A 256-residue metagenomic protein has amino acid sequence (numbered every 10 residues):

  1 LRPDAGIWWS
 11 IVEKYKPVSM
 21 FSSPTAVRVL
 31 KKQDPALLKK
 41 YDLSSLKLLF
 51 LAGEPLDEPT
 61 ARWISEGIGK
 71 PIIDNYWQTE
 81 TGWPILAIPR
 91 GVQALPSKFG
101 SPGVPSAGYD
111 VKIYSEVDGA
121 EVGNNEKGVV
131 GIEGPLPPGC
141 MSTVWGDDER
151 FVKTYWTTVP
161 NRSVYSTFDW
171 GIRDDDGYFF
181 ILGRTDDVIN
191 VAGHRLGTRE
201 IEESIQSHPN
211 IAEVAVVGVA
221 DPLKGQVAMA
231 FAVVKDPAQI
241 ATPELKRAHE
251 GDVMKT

Functional and structural regions predicted by a protein language model:
W9-S10, P17-S22, K31-S97, D110 (+2 more regions): Gly/Ser/Thr-rich phosphate-binding loop
E13, M20, P137, R162 (+1 more regions): AMP-binding/adenylate-forming catalytic core of the ANL superfamily
Q33, D148, H208-P209: Acidic-histidine catalytic/liganding microenvironments
S45, G108, R150, N210-E213: Glycine-centered tight turns that cap/initiate beta-strands
G53, W77, G103, D169 (+1 more regions): Active-site glycine-centered loops adjacent to acidic/histidine catalytic or metal-binding residues that shape
I73-E80, P102-G103, V217-A220: Beta-strand->loop->alpha-helix junctions that form or flank phosphate-binding loops in nucleotide-handling enzymes
V104-G108, A120-W156, L196: Conserved ATP/PPi-binding loop(s) of AMP-dependent carboxylate-activating enzymes
K112-G134, D175-D176, Q239-E250: Conserved beta-loop-beta connector loops within the AMP-binding
